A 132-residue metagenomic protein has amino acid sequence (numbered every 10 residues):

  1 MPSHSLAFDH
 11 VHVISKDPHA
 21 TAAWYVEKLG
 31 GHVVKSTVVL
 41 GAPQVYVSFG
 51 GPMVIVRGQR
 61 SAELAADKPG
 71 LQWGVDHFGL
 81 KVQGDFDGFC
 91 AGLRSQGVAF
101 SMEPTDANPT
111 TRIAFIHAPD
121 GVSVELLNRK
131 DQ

Functional and structural regions predicted by a protein language model:
M1-H4, C90-Q132: Vicinal oxygen chelate
A7-K16, V45-S48, A66-G92, R112-H117 (+1 more regions): Vicinal oxygen chelate
H12-V54: Core segments of cupin and vicinal oxygen chelate
M53-V54, S61-A62, A99, Q132: Active-site/binding-pocket entry motifs
V54-V56, L126: Generic preference for hydrophobic
S61-D67, M102, P109: A short, acidic/glycine-rich surface segment
